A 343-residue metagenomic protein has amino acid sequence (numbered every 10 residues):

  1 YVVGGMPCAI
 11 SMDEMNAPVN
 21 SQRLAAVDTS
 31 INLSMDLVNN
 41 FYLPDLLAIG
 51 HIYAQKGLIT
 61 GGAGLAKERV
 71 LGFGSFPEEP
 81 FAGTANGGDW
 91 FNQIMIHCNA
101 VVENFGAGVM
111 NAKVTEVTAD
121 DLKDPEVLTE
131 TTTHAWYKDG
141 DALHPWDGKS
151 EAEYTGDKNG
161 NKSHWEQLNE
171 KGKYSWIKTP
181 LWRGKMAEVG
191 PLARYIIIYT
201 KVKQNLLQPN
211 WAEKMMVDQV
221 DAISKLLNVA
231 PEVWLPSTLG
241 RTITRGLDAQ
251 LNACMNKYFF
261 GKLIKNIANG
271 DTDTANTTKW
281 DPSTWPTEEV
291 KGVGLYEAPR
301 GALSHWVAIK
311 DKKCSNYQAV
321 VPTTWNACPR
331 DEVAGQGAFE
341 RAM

Functional and structural regions predicted by a protein language model:
Y1-R300, K310-D311, N316, V321-M343: Active-site bordering "gate/hinge" segments that shape substrate access to catalytic or cofactor-binding pockets
H305: A translation/RNA-centric and nucleic-acid-associated enzymatic feature enriched in Class II aminoacyl-tRNA synthetases
